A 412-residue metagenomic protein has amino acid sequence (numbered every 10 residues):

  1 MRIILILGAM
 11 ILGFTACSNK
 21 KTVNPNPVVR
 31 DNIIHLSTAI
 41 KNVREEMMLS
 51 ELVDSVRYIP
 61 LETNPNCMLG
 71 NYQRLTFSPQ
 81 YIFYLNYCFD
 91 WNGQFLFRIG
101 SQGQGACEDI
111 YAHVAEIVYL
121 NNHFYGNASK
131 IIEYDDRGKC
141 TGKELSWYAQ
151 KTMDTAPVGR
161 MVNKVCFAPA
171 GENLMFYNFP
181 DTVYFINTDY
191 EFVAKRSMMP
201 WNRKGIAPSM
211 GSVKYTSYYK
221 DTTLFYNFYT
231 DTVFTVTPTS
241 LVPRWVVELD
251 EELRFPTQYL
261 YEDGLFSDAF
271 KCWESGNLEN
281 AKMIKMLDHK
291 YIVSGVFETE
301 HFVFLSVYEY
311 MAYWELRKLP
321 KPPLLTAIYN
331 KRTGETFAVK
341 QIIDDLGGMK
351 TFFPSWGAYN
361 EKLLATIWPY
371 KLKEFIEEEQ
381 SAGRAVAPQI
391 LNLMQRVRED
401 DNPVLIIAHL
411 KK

Functional and structural regions predicted by a protein language model:
F14-A16: C-terminal motif of bacterial Sec signal peptides marking the signal peptidase cleavage site
K21-Y58: Blade/loop signatures of beta-propeller domains
E62-C67, N71-Y72, Q94-A128, E144-T152 (+1 more regions): Blade-loop segments of beta-propeller domains
Y72-T76, Y111-L120, P157-G171, A207-N227 (+4 more regions): Structural signature of eukaryotic scaffold interfaces centered on beta-propeller domains
Y111, A128-T182, V193-A207: Asp-box/WD-like beta-propeller blade repeats and closely related beta-sheet repeat scaffolds
I131-R137, P180-E191, T230-F234, K318-G334 (+1 more regions): Beta-propeller blade signature
N202-G205, R244-E262, G276-H289, L325-N360 (+1 more regions): Conserved blade-ending motifs and adjacent loop-strand segments that build the rim/top face of beta-propeller domains
A358-K412: Blade-level signature of beta-propeller repeat domains, shared across WD40, Kelch, NHL, RCC1 and BNR/Asp-box propellers
